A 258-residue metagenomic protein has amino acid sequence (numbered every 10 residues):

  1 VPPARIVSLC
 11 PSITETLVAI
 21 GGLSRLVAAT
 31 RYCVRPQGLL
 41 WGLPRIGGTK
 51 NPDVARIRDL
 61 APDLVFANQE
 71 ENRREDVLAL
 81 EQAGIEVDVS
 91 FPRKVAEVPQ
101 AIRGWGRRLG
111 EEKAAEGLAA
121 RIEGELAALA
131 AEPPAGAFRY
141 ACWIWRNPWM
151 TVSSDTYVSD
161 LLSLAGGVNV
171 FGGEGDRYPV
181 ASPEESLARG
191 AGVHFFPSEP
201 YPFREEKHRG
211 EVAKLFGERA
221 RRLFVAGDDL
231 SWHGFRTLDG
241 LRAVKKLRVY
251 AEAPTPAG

Functional and structural regions predicted by a protein language model:
V1-G258: N-terminal ligand-binding lobe of clamshell/alpha-beta domains
